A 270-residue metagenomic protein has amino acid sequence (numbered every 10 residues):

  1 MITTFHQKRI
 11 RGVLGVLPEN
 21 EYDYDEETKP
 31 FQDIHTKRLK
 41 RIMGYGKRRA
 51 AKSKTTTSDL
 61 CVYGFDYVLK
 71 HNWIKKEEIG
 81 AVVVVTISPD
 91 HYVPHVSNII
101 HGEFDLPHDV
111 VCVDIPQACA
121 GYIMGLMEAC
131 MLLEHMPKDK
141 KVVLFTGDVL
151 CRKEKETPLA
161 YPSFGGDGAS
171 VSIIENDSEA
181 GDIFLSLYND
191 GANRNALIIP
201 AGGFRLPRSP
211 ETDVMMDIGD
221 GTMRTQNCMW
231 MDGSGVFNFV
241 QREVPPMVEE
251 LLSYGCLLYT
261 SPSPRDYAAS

Functional and structural regions predicted by a protein language model:
M1-K54, P158-N238, R242, P246: Condensing-enzyme catalytic core mediating Claisen C-C bond formation in acyl metabolism
Y22, V93-H95, L126-M127, K153-P158: Short acidic, glycine/serine/threonine-rich loops at helix termini
T36-D59, I87-K141: Conserved catalytic cysteine-centered active-site region of acyl-thioester-dependent Claisen-condensing enzymes
G64-I79, M247-L258: Phosphate/pyrophosphate-binding loops at sites that engage ATP/ADP/AMP, CoA/4′-phosphopantetheine, polyphosphate
K75-A81, H108-V111, K140-K141, L258: Short acidic capping loops at alpha-helix termini that bridge into adjacent secondary structure
V85-H91, Q117-A120, T146-C151, Y188-D190: Acidic, glycine-rich active-site loops and adjacent beta-strand->loop/helix elements that engage anionic groups
E134-A169: Flexible, glycine-rich active-site loops centered on histidine and acidic residues that chelate a metal or position
Y259-S270: Single conserved hydrophobic/aromatic residue that forms the stacking wall/gate of nucleotide- or nucleobase-binding
